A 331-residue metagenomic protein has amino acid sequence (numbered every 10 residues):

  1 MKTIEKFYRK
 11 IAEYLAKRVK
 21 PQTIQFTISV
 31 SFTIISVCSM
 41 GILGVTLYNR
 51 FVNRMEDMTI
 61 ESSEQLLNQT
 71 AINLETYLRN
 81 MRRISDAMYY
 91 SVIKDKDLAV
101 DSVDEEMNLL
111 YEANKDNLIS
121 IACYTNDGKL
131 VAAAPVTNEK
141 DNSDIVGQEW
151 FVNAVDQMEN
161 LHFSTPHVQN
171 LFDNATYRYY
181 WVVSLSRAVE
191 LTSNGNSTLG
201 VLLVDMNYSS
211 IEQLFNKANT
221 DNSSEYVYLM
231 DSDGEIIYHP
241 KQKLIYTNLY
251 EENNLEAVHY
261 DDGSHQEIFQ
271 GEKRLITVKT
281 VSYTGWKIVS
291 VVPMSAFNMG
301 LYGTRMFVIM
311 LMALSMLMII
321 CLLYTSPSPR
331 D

Functional and structural regions predicted by a protein language model:
K2-N53, D57, A313, L317: Extreme N-terminal signal-anchor transmembrane helix of membrane signaling/transducer proteins, especially in bacteria
V37, K287-S326, R330: Cytoplasm-proximal transmembrane signaling helix
N49-R82: Juxtamembrane membrane-water interface segments immediately C-terminal to a transmembrane helix
N73-E105, I121-N138: Extracellular/periplasmic ligand-binding regions of membrane signal-transduction receptors
Y77-D86, E112-L130, N216-I236: Short N-terminal helix-loop-first-beta-strand/juxtamembrane motif that initiates sensory/input modules
D104-E112, T137, V201-L244: Solvent-exposed, extracytoplasmic
E112-N117, L130-M206: Extracytoplasmic/periplasmic ligand-binding sensor regions of membrane-associated signaling proteins
S184-L185, L199-Y208, Q270, R274-R305: Short, hydrophobic beta-strand elements of compact beta-sandwich sensory domains
